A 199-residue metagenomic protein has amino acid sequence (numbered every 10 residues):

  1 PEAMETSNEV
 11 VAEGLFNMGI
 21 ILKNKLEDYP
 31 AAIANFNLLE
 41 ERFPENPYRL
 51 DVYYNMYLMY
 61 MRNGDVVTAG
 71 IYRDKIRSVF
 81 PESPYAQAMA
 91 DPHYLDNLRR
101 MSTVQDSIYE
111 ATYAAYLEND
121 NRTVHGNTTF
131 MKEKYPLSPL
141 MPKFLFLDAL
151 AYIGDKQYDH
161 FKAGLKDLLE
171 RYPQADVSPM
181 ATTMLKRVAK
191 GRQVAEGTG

Functional and structural regions predicted by a protein language model:
P1-G199: Acidic, polar-rich low-complexity tracts and alpha-helical solenoid repeat scaffolds
